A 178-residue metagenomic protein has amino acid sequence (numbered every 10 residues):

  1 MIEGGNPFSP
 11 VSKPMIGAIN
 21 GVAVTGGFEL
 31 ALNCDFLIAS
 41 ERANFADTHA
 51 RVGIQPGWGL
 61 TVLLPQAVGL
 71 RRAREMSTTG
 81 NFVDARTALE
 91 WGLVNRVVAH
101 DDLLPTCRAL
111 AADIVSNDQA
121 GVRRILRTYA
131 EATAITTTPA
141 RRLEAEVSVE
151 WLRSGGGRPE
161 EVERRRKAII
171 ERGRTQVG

Functional and structural regions predicted by a protein language model:
M1-I2: A short acidic, glycine-rich active-site loop that binds or catalyzes chemistry on phosphate/adenosine moieties
N6-A120: Crotonase-fold acyl-CoA enzyme core
G80-A85, P105, A109-A112, S116-G178: C-terminal alpha-helix plus adjacent terminal tail
